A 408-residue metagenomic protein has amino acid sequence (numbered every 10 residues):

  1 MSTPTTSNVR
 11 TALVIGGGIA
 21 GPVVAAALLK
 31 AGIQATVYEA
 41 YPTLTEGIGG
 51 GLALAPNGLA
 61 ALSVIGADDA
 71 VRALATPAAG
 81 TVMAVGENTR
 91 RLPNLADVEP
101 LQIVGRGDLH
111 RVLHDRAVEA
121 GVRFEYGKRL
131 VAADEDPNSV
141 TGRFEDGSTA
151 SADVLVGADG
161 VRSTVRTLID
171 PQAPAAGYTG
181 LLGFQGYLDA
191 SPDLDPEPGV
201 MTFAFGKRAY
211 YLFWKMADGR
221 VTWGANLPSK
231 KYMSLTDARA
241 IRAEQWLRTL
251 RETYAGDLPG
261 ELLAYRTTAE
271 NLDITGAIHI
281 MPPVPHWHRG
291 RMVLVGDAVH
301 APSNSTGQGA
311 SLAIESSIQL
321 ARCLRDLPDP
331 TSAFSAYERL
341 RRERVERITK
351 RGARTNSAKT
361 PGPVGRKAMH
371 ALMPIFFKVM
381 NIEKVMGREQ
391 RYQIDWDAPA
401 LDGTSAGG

Functional and structural regions predicted by a protein language model:
S2-A12, A27, A55-D170, P174-D189 (+3 more regions): Conserved N-terminal helical subregion
S2-R10, A73, S305-G307, R322-G408: C-terminal helical "tail/cap" subdomain of flavin- and related membrane-associated enzymes
V14-G32, Y38-Y41, V156-G157, F184 (+1 more regions): Conserved mid-domain beta->alpha element of the FAD-binding
T43-A61: Conserved N-terminal glycine-rich FAD pyrophosphate-binding loop of Rossmann-like flavoproteins
R90, A190-E197, Y232, G260 (+1 more regions): Short helix-loop capping/hinge motifs at secondary-structure junctions, enriched in acidic/polar residues
E135-D136, W214-D218: Short beta-strand micro-motifs enriched in acidic
L182-W214: Flavin-dependent oxidoreductases
A209, A217, S229-T306, L312: FAD/FMN-dependent oxidoreductases across multiple families
